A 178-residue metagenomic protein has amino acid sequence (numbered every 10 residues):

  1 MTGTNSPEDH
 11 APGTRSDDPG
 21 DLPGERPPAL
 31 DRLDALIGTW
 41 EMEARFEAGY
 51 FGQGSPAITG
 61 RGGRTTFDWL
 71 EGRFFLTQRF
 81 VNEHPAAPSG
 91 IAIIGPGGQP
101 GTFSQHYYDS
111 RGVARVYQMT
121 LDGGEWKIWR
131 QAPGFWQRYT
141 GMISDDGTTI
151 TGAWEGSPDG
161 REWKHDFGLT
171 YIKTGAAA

Functional and structural regions predicted by a protein language model:
M1-T59, T66, T174-A178: Amphipathic/hydrophobic helical signal segments and adjacent flexible N-terminal regions that mediate secretion
E25-L30, M42-R138: Central antiparallel beta-sheet cores of small beta-barrel/beta-sandwich binding domains
A35-L36, R45-E47, T149-H165: Short beta-strand segments and strand-loop junctions that repeat across beta-rich extracellular domains
P133-G134, G156-D159, A176: Short acidic/polar capping segments at secondary-structure boundaries
G141: Short tryptophan-centered beta-strand motifs in secreted/extracellular beta-sheet-rich domains of glycan-recognition
S144-T148: Beta-rich strand-turn-strand
T170-I172: Short beta-strand edge segments in extracellular beta-sheet folds
